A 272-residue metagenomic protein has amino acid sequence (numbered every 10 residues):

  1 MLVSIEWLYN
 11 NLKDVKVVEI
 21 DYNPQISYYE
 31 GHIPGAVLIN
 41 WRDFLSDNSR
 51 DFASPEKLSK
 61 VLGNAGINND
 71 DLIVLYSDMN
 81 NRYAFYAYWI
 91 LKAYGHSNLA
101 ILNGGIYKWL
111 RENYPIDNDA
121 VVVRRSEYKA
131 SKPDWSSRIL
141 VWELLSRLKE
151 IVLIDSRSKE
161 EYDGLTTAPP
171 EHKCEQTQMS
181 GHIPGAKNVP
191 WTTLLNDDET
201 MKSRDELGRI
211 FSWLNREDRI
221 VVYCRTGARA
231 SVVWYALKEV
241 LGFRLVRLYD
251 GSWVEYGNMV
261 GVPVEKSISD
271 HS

Functional and structural regions predicted by a protein language model:
M1-S27, N103-Q178, V264-S272: Flexible, polar/low-complexity N-terminal or interdomain linker segments that lie immediately upstream of folded
I39-W41: N-terminal, Lys/Arg-enriched amphipathic/low-complexity engagement segments that precede the first folded domain
D43-I73, K187-I220: Helix-loop module immediately N-terminal to the HCX5R catalytic loop in PTP-like cysteine phosphatase domains
A53-L148, L165-T166, G181, R229-S252: Thiolate-centered catalytic microenvironments shared by cysteine-dependent enzyme domains
L153, R157-I210: A mid-sequence, solvent-exposed acidic-amphipathic segment
C224: Short cysteine clusters
R244-S272: Extended hydrophobic/aromatic segments used for targeting, binding, or gating
